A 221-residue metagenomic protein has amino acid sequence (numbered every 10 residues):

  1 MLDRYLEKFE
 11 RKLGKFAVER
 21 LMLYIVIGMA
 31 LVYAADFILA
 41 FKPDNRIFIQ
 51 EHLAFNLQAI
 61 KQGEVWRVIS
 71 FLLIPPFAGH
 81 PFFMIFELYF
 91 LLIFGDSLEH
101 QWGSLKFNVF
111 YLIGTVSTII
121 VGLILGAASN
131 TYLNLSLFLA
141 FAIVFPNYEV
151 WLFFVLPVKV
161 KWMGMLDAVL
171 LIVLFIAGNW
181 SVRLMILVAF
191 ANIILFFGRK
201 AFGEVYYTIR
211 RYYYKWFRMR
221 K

Functional and structural regions predicted by a protein language model:
M1-K221: A detector for small-residue-rich transmembrane helices and their helix-helix packing motifs
